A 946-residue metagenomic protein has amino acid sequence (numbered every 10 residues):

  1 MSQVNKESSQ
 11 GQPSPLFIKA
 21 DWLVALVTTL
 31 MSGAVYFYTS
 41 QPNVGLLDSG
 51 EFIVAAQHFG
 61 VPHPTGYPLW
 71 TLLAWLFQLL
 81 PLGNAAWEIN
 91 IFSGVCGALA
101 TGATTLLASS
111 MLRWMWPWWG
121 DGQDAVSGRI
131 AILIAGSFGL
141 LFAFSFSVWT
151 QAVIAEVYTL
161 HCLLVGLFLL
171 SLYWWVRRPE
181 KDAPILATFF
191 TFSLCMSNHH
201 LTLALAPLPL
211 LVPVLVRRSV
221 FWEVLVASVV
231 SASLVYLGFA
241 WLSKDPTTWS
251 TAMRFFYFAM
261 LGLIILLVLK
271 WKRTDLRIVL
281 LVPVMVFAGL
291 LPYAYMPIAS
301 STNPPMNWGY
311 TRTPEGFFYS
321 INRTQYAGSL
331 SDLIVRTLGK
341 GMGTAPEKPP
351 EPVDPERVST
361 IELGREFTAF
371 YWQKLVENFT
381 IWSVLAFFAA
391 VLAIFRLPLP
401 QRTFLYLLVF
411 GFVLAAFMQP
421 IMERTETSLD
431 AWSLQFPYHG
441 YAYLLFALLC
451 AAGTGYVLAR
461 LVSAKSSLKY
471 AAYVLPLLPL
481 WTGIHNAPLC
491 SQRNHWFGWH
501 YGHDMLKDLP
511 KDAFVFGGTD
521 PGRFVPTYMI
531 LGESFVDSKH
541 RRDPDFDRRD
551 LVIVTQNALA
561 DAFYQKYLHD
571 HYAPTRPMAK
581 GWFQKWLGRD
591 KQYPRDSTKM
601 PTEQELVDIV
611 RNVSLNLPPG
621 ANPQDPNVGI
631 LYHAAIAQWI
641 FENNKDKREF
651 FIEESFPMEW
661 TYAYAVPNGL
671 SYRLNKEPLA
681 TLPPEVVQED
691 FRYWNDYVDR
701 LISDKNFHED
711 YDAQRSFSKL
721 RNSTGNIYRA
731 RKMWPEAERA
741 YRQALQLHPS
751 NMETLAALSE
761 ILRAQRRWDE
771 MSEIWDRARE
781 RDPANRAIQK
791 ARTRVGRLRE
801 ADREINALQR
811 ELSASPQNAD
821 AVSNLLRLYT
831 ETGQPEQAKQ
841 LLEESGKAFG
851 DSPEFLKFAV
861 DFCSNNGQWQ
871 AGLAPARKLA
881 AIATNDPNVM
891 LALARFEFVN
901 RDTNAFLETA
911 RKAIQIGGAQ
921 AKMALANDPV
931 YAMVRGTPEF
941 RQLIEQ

Functional and structural regions predicted by a protein language model:
M1-V35, L99-G102, S109-S110, D121-G136 (+3 more regions): Start-transfer (signal-anchor) and selected internal transmembrane alpha helices of multi-pass inner/ER membrane
F17-L46, A143-F144, V284-N303, L414-I421: Transmembrane signal-anchor helices characteristic of membrane glycosylation enzymes that use polyprenol
Y38-F52, P62-L73, W87, M306-T311 (+1 more regions): Extracytoplasmic catalytic/substrate-binding loops of multi-pass membrane glycan-assembly enzymes
A55-W87, G94-V95, A204: Short hydrophobic/aromatic helix or loop-helix immediately within or flanking a transmembrane segment in polytopic
P68, L82-G102, L106-L107, D124 (+6 more regions): Loop-to-helix entry region of an early transmembrane alpha helix in multi-pass inner-membrane enzymes
I91-D124, G166-S171, A390-V391: Transmembrane-helix motifs of polytopic, lipid-linked glycan transferases
I154-C162, W174-T188, S193-A756, E760-R797 (+3 more regions): ER/secretory pathway lumenal C-terminal domains and tails of membrane proteins involved in glycoprotein biogenesis
